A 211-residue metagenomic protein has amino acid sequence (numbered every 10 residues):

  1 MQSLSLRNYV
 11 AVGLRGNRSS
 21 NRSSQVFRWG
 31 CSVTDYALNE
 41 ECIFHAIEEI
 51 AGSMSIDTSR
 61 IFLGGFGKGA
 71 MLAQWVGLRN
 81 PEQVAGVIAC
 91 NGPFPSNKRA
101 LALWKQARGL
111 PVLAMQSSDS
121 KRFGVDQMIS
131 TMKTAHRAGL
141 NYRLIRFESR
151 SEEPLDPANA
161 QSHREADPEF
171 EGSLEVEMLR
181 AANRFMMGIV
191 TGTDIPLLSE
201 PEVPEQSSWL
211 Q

Functional and structural regions predicted by a protein language model:
M1-I56: Serine-hydrolase catalytic machinery in alpha/beta-hydrolase-like enzymes
R7-V10, T58-R60, E82-G86, G109-P111 (+1 more regions): Loop/turn elements at helix/coil->beta-strand transitions in domains of secreted/extracellular proteins
L38, C42-H45, E49, M71-L72 (+3 more regions): Extracytoplasmic/secreted proteins, especially bacterial periplasmic and envelope-associated proteins
S59-A107: Primarily recognizes the serine-hydrolase "nucleophile elbow" in alpha/beta-hydrolase and SGNH/GDSL folds
G86, N91-V190: The feature captures the conserved acid-bearing segment of alpha/beta-hydrolase catalytic domains
E177-Q211: Catalytic active-site module of serine/aspartate enzymes centered on a nucleophile-bearing elbow/loop
